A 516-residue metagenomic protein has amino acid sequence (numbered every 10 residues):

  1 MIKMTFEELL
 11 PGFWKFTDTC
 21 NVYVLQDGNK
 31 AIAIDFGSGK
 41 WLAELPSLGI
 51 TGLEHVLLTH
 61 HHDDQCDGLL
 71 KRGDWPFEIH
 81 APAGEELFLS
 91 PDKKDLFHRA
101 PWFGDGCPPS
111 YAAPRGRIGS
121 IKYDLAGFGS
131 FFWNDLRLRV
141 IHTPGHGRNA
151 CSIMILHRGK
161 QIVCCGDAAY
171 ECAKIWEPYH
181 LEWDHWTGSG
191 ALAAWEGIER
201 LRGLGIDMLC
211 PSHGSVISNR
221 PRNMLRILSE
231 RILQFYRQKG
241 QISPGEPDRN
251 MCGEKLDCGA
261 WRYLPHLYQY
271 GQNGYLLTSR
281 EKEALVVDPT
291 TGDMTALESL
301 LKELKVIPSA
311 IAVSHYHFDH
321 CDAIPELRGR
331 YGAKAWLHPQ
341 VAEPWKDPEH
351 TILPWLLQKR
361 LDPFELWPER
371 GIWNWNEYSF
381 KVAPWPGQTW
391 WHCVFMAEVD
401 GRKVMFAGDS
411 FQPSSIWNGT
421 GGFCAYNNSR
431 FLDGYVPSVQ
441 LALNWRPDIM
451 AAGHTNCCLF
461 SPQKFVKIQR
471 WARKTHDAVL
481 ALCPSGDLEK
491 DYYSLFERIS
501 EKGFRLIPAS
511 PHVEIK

Functional and structural regions predicted by a protein language model:
I2-L48, S152-A168, E254-E303, V394-P413: Conserved beta-strand hairpin/beta-sheet module of binuclear metal-dependent hydrolase folds, prominently
E7, L25, G129-N134, L277 (+1 more regions): Short acidic-hydrophobic surface loop/beta-edge motif
F13, S38-S130, T295, S299-W375 (+2 more regions): Active-site HxH/HxHxD metal-binding segment of metal-dependent hydrolases
W14-K15, S120-Y123, H142-P144, P265-L267 (+2 more regions): Short Gly/Pro-enriched turn/cap motifs at secondary-structure boundaries
A31, S130, R137-M224, L228-I232 (+3 more regions): Metallo-beta-lactamase
I32-D35, H55-L57, V140-H142, A284-D288 (+2 more regions): Short catalytic-loop micro-motif centered on adjacent basic/acidic residues
D92-A126, A168-D184, I227, I232-Q238 (+5 more regions): Active-site-proximal loop/helix segment associated with metal-binding centers of metalloenzymes
Q241-G271, S279, D293-K302, I307 (+2 more regions): C-terminal regulatory/interaction regions
